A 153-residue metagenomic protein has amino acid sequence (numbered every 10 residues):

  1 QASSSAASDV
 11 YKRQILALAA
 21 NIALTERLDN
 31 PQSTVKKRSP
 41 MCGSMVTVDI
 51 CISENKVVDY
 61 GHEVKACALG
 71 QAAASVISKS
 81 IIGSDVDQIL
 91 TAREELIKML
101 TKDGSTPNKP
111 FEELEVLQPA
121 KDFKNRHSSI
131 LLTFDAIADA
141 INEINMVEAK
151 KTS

Functional and structural regions predicted by a protein language model:
Q1-A7, Y11: Single conserved hydrophobic/aromatic residue that forms the stacking wall/gate of nucleotide- or nucleobase-binding
D9, R13, S44, Q71 (+4 more regions): Electropositive phosphate-/nucleotide-binding environments in soluble metabolic enzymes
Q14, V76, S80, S129-V147: Stable alpha-helical structural segments in soluble proteins, enriched in small hydrophobic residues
N21, T25-Y60, V64: Structured beta-strand/loop patches that form or line metal/cofactor-binding pockets in enzymes
I22-T25, S80-S84, M99-D103, A140-V147: Change "in soluble alpha/beta enzymes" to "in soluble alpha/beta proteins
C51-K56, H62-D122: Active-site- and interface-proximal helix/loop "cap" or "latch" segments in soluble metabolic and energy-transducing
T106-P110, N145-S153: Flexible, glycine/charged-enriched surface loops at secondary-structure junctions
E112-A140: Glycine-rich and small/hydrophobic secondary-structure elements
